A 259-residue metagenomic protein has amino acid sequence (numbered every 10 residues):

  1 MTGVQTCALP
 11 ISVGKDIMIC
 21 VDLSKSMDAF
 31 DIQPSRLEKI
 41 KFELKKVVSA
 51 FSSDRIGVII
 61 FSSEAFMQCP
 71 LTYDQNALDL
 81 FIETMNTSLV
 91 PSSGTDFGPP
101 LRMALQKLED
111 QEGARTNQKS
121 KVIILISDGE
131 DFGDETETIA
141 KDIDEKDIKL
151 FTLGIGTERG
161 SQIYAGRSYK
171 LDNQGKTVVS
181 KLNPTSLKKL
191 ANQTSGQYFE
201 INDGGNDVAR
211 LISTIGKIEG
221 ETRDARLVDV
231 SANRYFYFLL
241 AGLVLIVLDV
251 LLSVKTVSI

Functional and structural regions predicted by a protein language model:
M1-C7: Single conserved hydrophobic/aromatic residue that forms the stacking wall/gate of nucleotide- or nucleobase-binding
A8-I11, K217-I259: C-terminal signal-anchor/stop-transfer transmembrane helix together with its immediate cytosolic, Lys/Arg-enriched
A8-K121: Membrane-embedded segments
C20, I126, V247: Generic enzyme active-site microenvironment
D28-F30, M67-Q68, D131-T136, G160-I163 (+1 more regions): Extracytoplasmic/secreted cell-surface and envelope-processing proteins
F61-S63, D128, I155-T157, D203: Cofactor-binding loop segments of dinucleotide-utilizing enzymes, especially the Rossmann-like FAD- and NAD(P)+-binding
S92-T95, K121, G129-K189, Q193: VWA/integrin I-like adhesion module and closely mimicked acidic/polar interface patches used
K188-K217: Extended, hydrophilic extramembrane loops/domains of integral membrane proteins
